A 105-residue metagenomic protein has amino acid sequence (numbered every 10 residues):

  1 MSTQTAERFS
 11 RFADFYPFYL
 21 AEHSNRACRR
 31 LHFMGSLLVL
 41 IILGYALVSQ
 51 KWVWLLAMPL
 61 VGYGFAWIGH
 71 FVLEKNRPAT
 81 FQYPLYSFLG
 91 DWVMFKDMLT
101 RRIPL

Functional and structural regions predicted by a protein language model:
S2-Y19, K75-L105: Membrane-proximal soluble regions of multi-pass membrane proteins
A21-H32: Short, amphipathic, aromatic/basic-enriched membrane-interface segments that mark the entry/exit of transmembrane
L31-Y45: Core segments of transmembrane alpha-helices that mediate helix-helix packing or line hydrophobic substrate/ligand
L43-A46, G69, M98: Structural signal for membrane-spanning alpha-helices in multi-pass inner-membrane proteins, emphasizing helix cores
A46-W54: Transmembrane helix interruption/hinge and helix-loop junction motifs
L55-L60: Hydrophobic alpha-helical transmembrane segments
V61-E74: Transmembrane alpha-helical segments that form the membrane-embedded catalytic/substrate-channel core of multi-pass
